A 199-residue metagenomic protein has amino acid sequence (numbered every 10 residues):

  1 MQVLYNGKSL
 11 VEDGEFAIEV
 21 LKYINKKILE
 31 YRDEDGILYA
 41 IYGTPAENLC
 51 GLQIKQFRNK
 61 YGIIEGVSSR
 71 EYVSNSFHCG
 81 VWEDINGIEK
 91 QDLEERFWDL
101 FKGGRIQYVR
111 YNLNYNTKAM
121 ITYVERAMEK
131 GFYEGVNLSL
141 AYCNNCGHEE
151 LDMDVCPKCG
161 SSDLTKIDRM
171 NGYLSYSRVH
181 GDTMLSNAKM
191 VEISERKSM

Functional and structural regions predicted by a protein language model:
M1-M199: Long, C-terminal-biased catalytic regions of enzyme "large/alpha" subunits
